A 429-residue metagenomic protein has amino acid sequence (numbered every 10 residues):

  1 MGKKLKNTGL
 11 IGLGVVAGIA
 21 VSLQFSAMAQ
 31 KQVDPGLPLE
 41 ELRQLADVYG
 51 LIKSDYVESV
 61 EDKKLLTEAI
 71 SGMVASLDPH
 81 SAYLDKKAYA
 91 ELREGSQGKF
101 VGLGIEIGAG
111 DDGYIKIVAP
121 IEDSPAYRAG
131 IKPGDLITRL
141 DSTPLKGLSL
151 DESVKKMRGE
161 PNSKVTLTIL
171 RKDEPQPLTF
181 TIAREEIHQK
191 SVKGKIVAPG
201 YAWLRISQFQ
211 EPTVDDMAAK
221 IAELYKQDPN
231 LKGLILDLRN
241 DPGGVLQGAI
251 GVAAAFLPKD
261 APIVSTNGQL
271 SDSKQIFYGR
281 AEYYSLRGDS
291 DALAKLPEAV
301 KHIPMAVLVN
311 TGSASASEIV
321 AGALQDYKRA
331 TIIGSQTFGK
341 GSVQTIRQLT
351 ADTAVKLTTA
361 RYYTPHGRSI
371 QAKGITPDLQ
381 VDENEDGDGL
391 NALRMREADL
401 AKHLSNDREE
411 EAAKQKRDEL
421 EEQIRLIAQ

Functional and structural regions predicted by a protein language model:
G2-L234, L238-P242, L246-G248, A255-P258 (+1 more regions): Flexible, low-complexity junctional segments that flank or bridge functional domains
K3-G9, S22-A27, V192-Q429: C-terminal "post-core" interaction segments
